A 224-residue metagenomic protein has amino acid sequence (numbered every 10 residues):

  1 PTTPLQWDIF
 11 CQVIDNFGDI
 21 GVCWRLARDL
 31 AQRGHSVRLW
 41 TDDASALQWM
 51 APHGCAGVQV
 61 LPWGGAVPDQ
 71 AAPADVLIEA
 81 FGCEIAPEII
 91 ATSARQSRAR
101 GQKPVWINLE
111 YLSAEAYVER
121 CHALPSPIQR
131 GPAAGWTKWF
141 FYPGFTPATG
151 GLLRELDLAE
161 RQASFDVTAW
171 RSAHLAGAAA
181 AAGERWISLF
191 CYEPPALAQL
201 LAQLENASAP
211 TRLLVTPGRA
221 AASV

Functional and structural regions predicted by a protein language model:
P1-W7, P143: Positively charged, low-complexity intrinsically disordered leader regions
Q6, A182-I187, P210-R212: Charged active-site motifs of nucleotide-sugar-dependent glycosyltransferases
D8-G135: Active-site and donor-binding regions of nucleotide-sugar-utilizing enzymes
R33-V37, S208-L213: A generic structural motif
V76, P104-I107, W139-F140, W186 (+1 more regions): Structural motif
E110-A198, P217-A221: A nucleotide-sugar donor-handling region in carbohydrate enzymes
Q199-P210: Short hydrophobic signal-anchor/transmembrane segments that target glycosyltransferases and glycosylation machinery
P210-V224: Catalytic donor nucleotide-activated moiety binding site of glycosyltransferases and closely related
